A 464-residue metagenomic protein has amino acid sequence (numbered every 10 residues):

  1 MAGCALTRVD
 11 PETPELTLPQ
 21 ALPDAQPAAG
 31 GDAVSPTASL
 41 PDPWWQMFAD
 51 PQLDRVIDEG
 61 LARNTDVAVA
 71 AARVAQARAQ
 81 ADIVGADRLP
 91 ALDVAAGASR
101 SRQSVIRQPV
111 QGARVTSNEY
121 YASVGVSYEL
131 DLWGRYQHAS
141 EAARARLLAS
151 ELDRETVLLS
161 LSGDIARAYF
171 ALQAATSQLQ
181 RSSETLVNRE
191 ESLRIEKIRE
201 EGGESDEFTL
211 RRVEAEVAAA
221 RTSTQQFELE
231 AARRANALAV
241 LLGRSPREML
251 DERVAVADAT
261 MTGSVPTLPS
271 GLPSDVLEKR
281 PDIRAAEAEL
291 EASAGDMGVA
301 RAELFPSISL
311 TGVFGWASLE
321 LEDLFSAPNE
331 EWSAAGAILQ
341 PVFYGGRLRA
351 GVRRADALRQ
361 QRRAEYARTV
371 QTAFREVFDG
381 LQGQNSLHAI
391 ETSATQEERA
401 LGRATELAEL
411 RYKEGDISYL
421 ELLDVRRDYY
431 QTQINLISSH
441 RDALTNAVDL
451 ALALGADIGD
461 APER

Functional and structural regions predicted by a protein language model:
M1-A62, Y120, R144, E228-E278 (+3 more regions): Terminal intrinsically disordered/low-complexity segments used for targeting and assembly
A5-D164, I308-G312, V342-V352, D356-R359: Short flexible linkers and secondary-structure junctions
I57, Y121-G125, Y169, P273 (+2 more regions): Membrane-embedded beta-strand positions in outer-membrane beta-barrel channels/transporters
A68-V69, G85, L130-L158, F208 (+7 more regions): Sec/SRP-type N-terminal targeting helices
R114-N118, P328-E330, Q431: Short sequence motifs at beta-strands and strand-loop junctions characteristic of Gram-negative outer-membrane
Y136, A145, L152-L272, G383 (+2 more regions): Periplasmic alpha-helical coiled-coil/stalk elements that build and connect Gram-negative outer-membrane
E190-E191, A219-R247, L387, Q396-A456: Short segments within alpha-helical structural elements
